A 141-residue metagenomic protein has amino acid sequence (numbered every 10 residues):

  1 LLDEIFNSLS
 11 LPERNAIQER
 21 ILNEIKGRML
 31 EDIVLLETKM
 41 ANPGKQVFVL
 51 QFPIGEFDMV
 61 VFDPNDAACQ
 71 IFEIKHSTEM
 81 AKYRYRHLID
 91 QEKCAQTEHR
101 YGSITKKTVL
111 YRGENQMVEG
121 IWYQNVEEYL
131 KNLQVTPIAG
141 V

Functional and structural regions predicted by a protein language model:
L1-F57, D63: Accessory nucleic acid-recognition modules appended to NTPase machines
D3-S8, E73, Y83-R84, E119-I121 (+1 more regions): Short conserved micro-motifs at the rims of enzyme active sites and ligand-binding pockets
V34, T38, M59-A81, L88: Conserved catalytic cores of phosphodiester-cleaving nucleases, focusing on short active-site segments
G44, Y101-I104: Short, high-confidence coil segments that cap the C-terminus of an alpha-helix and link into the following beta-strand
F48, Q70, K106-V109: A structural signal for isolated positions on well-ordered beta-strands in alpha/beta enzyme cores
P53-D58, K107-Y111: Small/polar glycine-rich anion-binding or flexible loop at a beta-alpha turn
S77, K82-Y101: Short, charged, amphipathic alpha-helix that recurs within catalytic cores of restriction-modification and other
V109-V141: Domain-level recognition of nuclease-like catalytic cores that cleave nucleotide substrates
